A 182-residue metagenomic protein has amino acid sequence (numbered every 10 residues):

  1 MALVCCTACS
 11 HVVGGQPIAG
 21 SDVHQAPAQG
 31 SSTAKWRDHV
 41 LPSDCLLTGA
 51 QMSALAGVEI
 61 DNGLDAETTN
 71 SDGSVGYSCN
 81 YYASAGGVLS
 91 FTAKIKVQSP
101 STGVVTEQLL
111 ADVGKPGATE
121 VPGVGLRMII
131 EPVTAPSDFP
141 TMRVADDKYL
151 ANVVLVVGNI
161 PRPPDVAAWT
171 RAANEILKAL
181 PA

Functional and structural regions predicted by a protein language model:
M1-T7: Sec-dependent bacterial lipoprotein signal peptides
T7-V13: Bacterial signal peptide processing site
V13-A182: A small/polar (G/S/T-enriched), proline-flanked helix-loop surface module common in exported/cell-envelope proteins
